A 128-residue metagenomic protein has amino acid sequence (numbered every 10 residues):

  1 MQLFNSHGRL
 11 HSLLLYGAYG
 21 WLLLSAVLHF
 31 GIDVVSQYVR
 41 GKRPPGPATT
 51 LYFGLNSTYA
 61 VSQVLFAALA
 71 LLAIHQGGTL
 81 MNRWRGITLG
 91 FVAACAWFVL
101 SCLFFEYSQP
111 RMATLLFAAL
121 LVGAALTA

Functional and structural regions predicted by a protein language model:
L3-G8, A67-W84: Juxtamembrane helix-break-helix junctions at the cytosolic face of small multi-pass alpha-helical membrane proteins
H7-L23, W84-G90, C95: Interfacial segments of alpha-helical transmembrane regions
G20, L24-S36, A48-H75, F91-A93: Core segments of alpha-helical transmembrane spans in multipass integral membrane proteins
H29, A70-I74, F98-C102, A124-A125: Structural signal for membrane-spanning alpha-helices in multi-pass inner-membrane proteins, emphasizing helix cores
Y38-G46: Membrane-interface interhelical connector segments
G46-T50, Y107-A118: Non-cytosolic membrane-interface motifs at loop->transmembrane helix junctions
T88-L89, C95-A113, T127-A128: Membrane-helix boundary connector in multi-pass membrane proteins
L116-A128: Alpha-helical transmembrane segments and their membrane-interface exit regions
